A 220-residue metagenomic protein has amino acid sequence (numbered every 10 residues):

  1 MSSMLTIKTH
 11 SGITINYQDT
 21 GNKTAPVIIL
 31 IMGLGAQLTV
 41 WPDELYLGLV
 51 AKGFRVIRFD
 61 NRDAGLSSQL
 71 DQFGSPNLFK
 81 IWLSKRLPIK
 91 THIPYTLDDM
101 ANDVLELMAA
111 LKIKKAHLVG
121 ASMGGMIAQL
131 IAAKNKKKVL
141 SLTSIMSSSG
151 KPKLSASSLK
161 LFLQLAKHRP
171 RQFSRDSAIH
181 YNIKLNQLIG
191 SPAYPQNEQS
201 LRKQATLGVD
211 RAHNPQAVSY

Functional and structural regions predicted by a protein language model:
M1-L5: A domain-start/cap signature at the N-terminus of enzymes
T9-L87: Conserved HGGG/HGGXW glycine-rich cap/lid loop of the alpha/beta-hydrolase fold
G65-Q69, S147-K160: A short beta-to-alpha transition loop/helix N-cap that caps and shapes the active-site region
G74-N77, S158-F162: Short, hinge-like loop/turn segments at secondary-structure boundaries
L83-I93, Q164-R171: Short glycine/proline- and acidic residue-enriched helix-loop micro-motifs that form flexible lids or anion-recognition
R86-A116: Conserved acidic catalytic loop of the alpha/beta-hydrolase fold
K114-L154: Conserved hydrolase catalytic core segment
L159-Y220: Alpha/beta-hydrolase
